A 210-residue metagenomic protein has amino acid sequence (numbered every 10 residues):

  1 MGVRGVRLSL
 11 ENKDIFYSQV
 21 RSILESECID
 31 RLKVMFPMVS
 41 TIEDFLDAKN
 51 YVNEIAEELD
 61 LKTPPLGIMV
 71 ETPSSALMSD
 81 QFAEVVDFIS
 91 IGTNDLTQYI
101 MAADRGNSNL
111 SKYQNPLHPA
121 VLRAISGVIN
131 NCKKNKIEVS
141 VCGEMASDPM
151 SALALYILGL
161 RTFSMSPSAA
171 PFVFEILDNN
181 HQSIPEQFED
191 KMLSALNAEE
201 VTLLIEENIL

Functional and structural regions predicted by a protein language model:
M1-L210: Conserved alpha/beta-domain cores
